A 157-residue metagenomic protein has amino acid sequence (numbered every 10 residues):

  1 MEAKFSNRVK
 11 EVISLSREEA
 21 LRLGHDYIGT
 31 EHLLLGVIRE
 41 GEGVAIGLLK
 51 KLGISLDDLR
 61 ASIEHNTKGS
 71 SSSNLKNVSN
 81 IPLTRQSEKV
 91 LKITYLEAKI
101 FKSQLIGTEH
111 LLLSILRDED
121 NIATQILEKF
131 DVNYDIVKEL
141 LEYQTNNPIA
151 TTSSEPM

Functional and structural regions predicted by a protein language model:
M1-M157: Histone-fold recognition with a strong bias for associated Lys/Arg-rich disordered tails
